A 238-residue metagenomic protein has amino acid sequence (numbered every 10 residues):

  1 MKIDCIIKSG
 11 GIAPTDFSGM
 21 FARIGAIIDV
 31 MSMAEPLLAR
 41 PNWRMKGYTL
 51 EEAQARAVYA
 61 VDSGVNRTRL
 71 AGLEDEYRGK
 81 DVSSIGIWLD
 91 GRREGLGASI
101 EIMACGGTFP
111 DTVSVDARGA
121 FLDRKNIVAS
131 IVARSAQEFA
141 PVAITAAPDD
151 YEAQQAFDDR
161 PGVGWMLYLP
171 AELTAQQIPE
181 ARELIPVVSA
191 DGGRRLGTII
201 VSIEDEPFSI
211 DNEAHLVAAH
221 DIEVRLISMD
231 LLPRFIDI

Functional and structural regions predicted by a protein language model:
M1-W43, D149-I238: C-terminal interaction module
A34-Y151: Internal, hydrophobic cores of structured domains that mediate oligomerization or house catalytic pockets within large
